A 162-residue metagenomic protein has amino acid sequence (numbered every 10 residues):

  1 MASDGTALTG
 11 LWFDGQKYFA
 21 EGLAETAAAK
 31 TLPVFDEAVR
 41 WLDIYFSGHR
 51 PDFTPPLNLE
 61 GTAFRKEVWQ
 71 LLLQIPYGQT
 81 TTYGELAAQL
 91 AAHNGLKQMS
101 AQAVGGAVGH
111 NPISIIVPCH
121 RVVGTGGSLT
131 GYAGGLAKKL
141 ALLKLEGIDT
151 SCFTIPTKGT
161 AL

Functional and structural regions predicted by a protein language model:
M1-A2, R121: Short beta-strand scaffold segments in enzyme catalytic cores
S3-T54: Compact structured core domains
A7, R40, H49-L162: Nucleic acid-binding interface residues in structured DNA/RNA-binding domains, emphasizing the DNA-engaging scaffolds
